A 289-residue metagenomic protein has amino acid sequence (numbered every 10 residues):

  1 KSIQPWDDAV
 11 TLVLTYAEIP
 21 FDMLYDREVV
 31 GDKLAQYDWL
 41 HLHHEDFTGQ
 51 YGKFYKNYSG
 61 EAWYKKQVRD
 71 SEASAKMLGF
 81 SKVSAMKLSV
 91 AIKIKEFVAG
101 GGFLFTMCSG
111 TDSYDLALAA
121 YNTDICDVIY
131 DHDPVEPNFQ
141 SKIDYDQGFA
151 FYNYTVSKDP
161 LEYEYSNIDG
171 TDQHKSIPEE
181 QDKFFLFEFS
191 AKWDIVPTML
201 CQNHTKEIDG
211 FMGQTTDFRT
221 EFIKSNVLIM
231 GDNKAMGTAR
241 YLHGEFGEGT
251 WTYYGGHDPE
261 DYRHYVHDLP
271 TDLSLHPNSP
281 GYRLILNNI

Functional and structural regions predicted by a protein language model:
I3-T111, A117-A120: Helical hinge/lid and interdomain linker segments adjacent to catalytic or ligand-binding clefts that mediate domain
R27-V30, I92-I94, Y130, T216-D217 (+1 more regions): Generic recognition of flexible, low-complexity loop/linker segments
H43-T48, G110, A120, D124 (+4 more regions): Short loop/turn segments at secondary-structure transitions that flank enzyme active sites
K56-N57, A119-I125, D268-T271: Short secondary-structure boundary/capping segments
A75, V98-A99, N138, H264-D272: Flexible glycine/proline-enriched surface loops and loop-helix/loop-strand junctions
M107-V227: An acidic, glycine-rich "communication" segment
T220-I289: Extracellular ligand-binding/catalytic regions of CAZymes and related secreted enzymes and adhesion modules
